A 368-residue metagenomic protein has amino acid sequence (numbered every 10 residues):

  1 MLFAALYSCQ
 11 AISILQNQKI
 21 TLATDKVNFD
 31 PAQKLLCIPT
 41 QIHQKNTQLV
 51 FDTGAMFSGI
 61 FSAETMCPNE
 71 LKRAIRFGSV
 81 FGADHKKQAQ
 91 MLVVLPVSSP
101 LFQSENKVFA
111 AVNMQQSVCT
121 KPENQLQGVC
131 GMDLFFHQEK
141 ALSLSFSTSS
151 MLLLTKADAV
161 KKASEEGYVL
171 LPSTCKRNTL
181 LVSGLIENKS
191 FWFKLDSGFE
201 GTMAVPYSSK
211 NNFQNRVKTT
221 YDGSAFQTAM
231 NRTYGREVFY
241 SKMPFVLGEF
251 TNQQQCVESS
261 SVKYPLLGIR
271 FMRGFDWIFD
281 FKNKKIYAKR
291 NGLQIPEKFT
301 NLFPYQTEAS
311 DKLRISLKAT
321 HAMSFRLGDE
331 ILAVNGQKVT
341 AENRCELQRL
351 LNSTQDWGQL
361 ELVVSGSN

Functional and structural regions predicted by a protein language model:
A4-S8: N-terminal signal peptide c-region/cleavage motif recognized by signal peptidases
C9-N368: Pepsin/retropepsin-fold aspartyl endopeptidases
